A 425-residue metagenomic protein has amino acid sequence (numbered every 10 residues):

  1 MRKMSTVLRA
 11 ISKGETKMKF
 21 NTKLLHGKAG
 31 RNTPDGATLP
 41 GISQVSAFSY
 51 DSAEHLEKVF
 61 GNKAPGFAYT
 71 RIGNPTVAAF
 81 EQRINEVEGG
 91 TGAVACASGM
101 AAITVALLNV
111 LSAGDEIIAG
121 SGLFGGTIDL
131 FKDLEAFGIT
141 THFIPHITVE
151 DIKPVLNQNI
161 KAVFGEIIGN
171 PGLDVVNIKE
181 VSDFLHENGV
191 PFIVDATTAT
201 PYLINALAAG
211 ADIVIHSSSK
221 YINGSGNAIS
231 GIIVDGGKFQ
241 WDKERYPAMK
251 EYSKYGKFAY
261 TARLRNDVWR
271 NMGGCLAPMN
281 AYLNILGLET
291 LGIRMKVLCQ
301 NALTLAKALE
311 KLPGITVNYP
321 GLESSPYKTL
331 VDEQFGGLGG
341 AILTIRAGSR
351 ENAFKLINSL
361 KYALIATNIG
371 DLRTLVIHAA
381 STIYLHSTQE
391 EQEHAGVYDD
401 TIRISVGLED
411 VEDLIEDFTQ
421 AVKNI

Functional and structural regions predicted by a protein language model:
S5, E310, T316-I402, V406: Conserved C-terminal alpha-helix-loop-beta "cap" of PLP-dependent enzymes that closes/shapes the active-site mouth
T6, A10-K17, K132-D133, T140-H142 (+5 more regions): PLP-dependent enzyme catalytic core of the Aspartate aminotransferase-like
L8-A64: N-terminal glycine-rich, Lys/His-bearing helix-loop that initiates the first secondary-structure elements of many
K19-N21, G27, P75, G370-D371 (+1 more regions): Positively charged, small/polar-rich N-terminal and surface patches that mediate targeting and assembly and bind
L24-T33, A93-P313, N318: Conserved PLP-enzyme active-site core in the AAT-like
A47, D235-F239, A347-E351: Short loop segments at secondary-structure junctions
A47, S52-T104, G126-D133: Conserved N-terminal alpha-helix of the aminotransferase class I/II PLP-enzyme fold
E57-K63, L360, F418-A421: Short Gly/aromatic-enriched secondary-structure transition segments
